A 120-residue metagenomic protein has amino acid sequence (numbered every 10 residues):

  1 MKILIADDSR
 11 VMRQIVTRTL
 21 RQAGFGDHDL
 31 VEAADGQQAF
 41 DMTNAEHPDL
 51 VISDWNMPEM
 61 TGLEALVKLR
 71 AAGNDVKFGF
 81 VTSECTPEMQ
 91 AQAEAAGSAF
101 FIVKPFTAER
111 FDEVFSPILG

Functional and structural regions predicted by a protein language model:
D8, K104: A Lys-centered signature of the CheY-like receiver
R10-V31: Two-component/phosphorelay signaling modules centered on CheY-like receiver
D35-Q38, T61-E64: Acidic catalytic/metal-coordinating carboxylates
E46-I52: Active-site beta3 strand of CheY-like receiver
D54, T82: Active-site residues of response regulator receiver
M57: Receiver (REC) domain active-site loop signature in two-component systems and cognate sites in sensor histidine kinases
C85-F100: Alpha4 helix (beta4-alpha4-beta5 surface) of REC/receiver domains from two-component response regulators
F106-F115: C-terminal output helix
